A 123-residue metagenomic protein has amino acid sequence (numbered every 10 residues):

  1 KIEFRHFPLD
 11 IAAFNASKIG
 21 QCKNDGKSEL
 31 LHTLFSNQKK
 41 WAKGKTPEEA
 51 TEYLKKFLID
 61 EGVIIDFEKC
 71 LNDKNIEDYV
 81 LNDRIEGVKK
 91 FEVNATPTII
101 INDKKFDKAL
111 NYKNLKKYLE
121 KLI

Functional and structural regions predicted by a protein language model:
K1-I59: Structural alpha/beta surface segment adjacent to cysteine/selenocysteine redox centers across thiol/disulfide enzymes
K56-I123: C-terminal cap of thioredoxin/glutaredoxin-like
